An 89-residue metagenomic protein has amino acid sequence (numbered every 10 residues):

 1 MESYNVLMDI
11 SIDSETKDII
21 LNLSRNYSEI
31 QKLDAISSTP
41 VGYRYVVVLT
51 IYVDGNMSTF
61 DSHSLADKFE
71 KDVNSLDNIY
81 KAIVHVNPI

Functional and structural regions predicted by a protein language model:
M1-I89: Alpha-helical transmembrane segments and adjacent TM-loop junctions that form the membrane-embedded core of multi-pass
